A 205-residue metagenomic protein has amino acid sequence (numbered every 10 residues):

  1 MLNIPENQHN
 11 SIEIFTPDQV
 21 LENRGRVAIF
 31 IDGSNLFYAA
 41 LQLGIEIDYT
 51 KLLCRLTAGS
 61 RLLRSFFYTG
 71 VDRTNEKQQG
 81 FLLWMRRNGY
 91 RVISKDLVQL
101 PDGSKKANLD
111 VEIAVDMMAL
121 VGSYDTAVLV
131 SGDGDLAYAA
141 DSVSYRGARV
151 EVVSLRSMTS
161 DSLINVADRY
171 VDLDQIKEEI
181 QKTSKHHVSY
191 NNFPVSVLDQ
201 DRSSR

Functional and structural regions predicted by a protein language model:
M1-R205: Terminal and domain-boundary accessory regions
